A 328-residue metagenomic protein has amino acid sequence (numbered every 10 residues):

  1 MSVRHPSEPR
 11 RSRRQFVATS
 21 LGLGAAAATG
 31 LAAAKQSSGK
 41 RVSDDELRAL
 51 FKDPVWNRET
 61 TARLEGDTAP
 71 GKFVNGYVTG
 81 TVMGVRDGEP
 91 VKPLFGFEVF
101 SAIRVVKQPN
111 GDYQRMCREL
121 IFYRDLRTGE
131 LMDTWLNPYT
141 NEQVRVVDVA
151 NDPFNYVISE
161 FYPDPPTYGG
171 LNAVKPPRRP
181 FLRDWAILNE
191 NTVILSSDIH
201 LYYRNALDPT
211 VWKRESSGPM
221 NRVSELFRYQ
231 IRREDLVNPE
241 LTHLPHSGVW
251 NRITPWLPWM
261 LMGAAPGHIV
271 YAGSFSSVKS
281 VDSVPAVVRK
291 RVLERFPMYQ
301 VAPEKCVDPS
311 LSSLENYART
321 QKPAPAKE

Functional and structural regions predicted by a protein language model:
M1-S12, A25, Q36: N-terminal secretory signal peptides
R10, G30-R63: C-terminal segment of N-terminal export signals and the immediately downstream linker at the start of the mature
K52, W56-P70, Y77-P109: Short, solvent-exposed loop/hinge segments that bridge or flank secondary-structure elements
F73-V78, R115-I121, H246, R252-P255: Extended beta-sheet lipid-handling architectures
G88-E234: Predominantly extracellular/secreted and cell-surface proteins with exposed, flexible low-complexity segments
E130, N205, P209-G273, S277-V284: Membrane-insertion modules used to breach or fuse lipid bilayers
W250-E328: Edge beta-strand at a domain terminus
